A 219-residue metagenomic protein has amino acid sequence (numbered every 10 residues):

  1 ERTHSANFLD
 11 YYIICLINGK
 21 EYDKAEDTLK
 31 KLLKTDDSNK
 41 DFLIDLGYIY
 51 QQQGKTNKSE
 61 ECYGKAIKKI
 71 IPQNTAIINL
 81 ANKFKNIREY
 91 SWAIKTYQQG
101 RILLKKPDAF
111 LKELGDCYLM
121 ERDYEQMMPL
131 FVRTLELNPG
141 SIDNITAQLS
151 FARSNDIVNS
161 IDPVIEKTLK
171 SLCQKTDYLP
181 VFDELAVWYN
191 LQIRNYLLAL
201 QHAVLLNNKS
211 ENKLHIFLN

Functional and structural regions predicted by a protein language model:
T3-H4, D37, I71-P72, L104-K105 (+3 more regions): Short coil turns that delineate tetratricopeptide repeat
F8, F42, A76, F110 (+3 more regions): TPR alpha-solenoid repeat register
N18, Q52, N86-I87, M120-E121 (+2 more regions): Register position in tetratricopeptide repeats
